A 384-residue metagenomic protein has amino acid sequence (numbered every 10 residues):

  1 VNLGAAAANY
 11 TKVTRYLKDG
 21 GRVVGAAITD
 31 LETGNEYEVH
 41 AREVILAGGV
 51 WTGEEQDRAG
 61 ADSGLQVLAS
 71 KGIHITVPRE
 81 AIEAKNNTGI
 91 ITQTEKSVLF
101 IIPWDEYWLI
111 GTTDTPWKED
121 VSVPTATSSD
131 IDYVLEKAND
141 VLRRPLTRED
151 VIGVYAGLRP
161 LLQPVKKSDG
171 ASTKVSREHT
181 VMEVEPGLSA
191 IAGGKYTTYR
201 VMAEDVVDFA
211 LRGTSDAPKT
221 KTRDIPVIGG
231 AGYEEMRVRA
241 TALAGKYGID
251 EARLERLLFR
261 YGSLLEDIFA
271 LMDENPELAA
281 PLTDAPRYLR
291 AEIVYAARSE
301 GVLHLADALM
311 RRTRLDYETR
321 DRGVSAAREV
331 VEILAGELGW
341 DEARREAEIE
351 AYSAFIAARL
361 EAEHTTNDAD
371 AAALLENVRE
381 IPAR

Functional and structural regions predicted by a protein language model:
V1-L3, G48-V50, A61-D62, V77-E83 (+3 more regions): C-terminal accessory subdomains/tails of enzymes that are appended
V1-T11: Active-site/ligand-binding neighborhood in enzyme catalytic cores
N9-V24: A conserved short coil-to-beta-strand element within the FAD-binding core of flavoproteins
V13-Y16, F100-I101, V181: A structural signal for short hydrophobic beta-strand segments in well-ordered beta-sheet cores
A26-D30: Short beta-strand segments that buttress and anchor functional surface loops
E32-E43, A47: Core beta-strand elements of the Rossmann-like FAD/NAD(P) dinucleotide-binding domain in flavoenzyme oxidoreductases
E38-H40, H74, D224: Well-ordered beta-strand positions in beta-sheet-rich domains
E54-I73: Glycine-rich beta-alpha-beta "Rossmann" dinucleotide-binding loop(s) and their flanking helix/strand
